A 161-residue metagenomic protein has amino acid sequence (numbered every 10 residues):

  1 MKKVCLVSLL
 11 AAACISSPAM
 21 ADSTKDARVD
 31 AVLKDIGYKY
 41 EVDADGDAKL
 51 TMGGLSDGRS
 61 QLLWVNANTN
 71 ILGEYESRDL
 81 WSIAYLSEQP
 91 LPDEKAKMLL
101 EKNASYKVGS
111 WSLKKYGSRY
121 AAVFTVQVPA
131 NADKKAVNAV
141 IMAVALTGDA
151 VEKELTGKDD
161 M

Functional and structural regions predicted by a protein language model:
K2-L6, A12-S60: Charge-rich, low-complexity N-terminal segments
S23-A27, P90-D93, N131-N138: Soluble non-cytosolic domains of exported or imported proteins
D30, D35-I36, S77-Y120: Short, internal acidic amphipathic alpha-helical interface segments that mediate docking to partner proteins
I36-Y40, G54, N103, G148-L155: Sec/Tat-exported extracytoplasmic proteins
A44-G46, G54, A67-T69, A84 (+2 more regions): A mature extracytoplasmic/lumenal domain signature
L55-I83: Long, continuous compositionally biased terminal/linker segments
S105-E152: A short, solvent-exposed beta-edge/loop patch
T156-M161: Short, highly charged C-terminal tails/helix-capping segments
